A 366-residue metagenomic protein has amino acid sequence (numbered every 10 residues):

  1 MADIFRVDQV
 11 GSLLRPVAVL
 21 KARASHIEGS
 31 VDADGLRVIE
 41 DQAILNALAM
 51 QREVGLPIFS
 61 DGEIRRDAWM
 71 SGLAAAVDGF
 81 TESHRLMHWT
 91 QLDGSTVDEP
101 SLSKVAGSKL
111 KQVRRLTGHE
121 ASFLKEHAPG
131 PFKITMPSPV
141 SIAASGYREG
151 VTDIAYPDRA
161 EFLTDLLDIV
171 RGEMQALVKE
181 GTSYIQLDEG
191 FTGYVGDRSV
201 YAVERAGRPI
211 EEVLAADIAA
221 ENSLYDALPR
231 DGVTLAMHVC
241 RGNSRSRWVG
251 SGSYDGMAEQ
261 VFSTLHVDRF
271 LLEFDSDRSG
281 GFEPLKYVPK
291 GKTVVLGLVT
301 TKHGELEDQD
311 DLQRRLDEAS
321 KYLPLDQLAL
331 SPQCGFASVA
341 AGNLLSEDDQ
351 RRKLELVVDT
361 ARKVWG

Functional and structural regions predicted by a protein language model:
M1-G366: Domain-level signal for soluble alpha/beta catalytic cores
